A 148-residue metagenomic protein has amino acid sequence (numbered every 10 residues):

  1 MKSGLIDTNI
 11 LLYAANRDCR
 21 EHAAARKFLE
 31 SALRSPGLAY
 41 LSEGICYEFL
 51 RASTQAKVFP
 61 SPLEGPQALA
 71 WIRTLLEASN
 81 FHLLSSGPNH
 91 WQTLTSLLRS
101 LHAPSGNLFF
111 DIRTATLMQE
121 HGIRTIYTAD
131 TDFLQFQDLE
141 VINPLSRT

Functional and structural regions predicted by a protein language model:
M1-L41, A56-A68: Short, well-structured N-terminal submotif of metal-dependent ribonuclease cores
S3, A115-T148: Acidic, PIN/NYN-like endoribonuclease modules and their adjacent C-terminal/linker elements
L11, C46, F133-L134: A generic structural signal for short hydrophobic patches within well-formed alpha-helices
S35-P36, A78-S79, F136: Structured helix-beta-strand junction loops
Y40-G44, T128: Short beta-strand segments at enzyme active-site cores
P62, F81-I126: Active-site neighborhoods of divalent-metal-dependent phosphate/nucleic-acid chemistry enzymes
E64-L76, N80: Glycine/small-residue-rich phosphate/adenosyl-binding loop
